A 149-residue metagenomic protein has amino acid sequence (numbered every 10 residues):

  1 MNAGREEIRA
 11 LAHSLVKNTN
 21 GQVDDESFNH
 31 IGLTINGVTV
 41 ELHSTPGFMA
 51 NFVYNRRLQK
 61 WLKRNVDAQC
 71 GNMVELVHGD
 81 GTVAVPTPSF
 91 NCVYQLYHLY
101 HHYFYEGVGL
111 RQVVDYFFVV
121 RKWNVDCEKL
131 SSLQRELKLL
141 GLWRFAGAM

Functional and structural regions predicted by a protein language model:
A3-M149: Conserved NTP-donor binding/palm subdomain of two-metal-ion nucleotidyltransferases/polymerases, i.e., the charged
